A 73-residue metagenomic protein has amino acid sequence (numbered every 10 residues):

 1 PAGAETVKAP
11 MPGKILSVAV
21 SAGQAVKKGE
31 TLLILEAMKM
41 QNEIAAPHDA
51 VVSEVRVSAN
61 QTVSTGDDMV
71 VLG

Functional and structural regions predicted by a protein language model:
P1-G73: Structured functional modules or segments
